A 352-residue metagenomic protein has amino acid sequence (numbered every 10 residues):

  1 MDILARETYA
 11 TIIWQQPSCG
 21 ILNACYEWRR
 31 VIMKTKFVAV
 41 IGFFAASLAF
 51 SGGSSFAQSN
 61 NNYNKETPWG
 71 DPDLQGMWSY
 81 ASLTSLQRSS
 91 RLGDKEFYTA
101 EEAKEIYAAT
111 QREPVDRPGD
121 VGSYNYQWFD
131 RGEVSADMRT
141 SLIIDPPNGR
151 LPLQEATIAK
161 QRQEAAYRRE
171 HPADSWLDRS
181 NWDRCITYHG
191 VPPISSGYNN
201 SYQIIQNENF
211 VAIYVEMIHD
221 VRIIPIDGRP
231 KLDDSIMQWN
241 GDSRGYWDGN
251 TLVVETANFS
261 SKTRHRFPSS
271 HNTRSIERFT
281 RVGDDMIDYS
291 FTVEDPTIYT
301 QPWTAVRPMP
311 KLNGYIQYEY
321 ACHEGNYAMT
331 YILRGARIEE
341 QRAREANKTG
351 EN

Functional and structural regions predicted by a protein language model:
M1-L4, S18, A57, W78: Extended hydrophobic/Leu-rich segments
I3-I32: Short, Lys/Arg-enriched N-terminal segments with co-localized hydrophobic residues within the first ~10-30 amino acids
Y26, K34-F37, G42, G53-N352: PEST-like low-complexity, intrinsically disordered acidic/proline/serine-rich tracts that flank trafficking/processing
F44-F50: Hydrophobic core
